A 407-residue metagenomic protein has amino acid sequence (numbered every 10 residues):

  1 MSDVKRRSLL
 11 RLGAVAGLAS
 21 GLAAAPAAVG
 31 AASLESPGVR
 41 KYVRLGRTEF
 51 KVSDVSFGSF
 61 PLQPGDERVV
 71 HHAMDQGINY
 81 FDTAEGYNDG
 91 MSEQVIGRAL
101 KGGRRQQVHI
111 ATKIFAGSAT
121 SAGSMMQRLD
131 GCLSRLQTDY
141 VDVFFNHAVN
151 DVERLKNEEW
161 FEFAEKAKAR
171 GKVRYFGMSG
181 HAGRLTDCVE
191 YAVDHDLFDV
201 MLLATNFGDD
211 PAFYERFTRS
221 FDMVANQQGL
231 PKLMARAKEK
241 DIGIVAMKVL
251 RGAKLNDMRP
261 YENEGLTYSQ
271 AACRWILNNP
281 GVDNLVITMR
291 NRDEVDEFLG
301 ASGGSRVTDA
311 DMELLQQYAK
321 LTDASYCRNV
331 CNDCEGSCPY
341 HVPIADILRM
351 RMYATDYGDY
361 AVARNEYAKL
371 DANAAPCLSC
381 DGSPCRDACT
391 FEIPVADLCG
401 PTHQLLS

Functional and structural regions predicted by a protein language model:
M1-D3, S8-A31: N-terminal export signals
S2-L10, V330, C334, C380-C385: Twin-arginine (Tat) signal peptide motif
A24-V55: C-terminal segment of N-terminal export signals and the immediately downstream linker at the start of the mature
L45, F57, F81, I96 (+7 more regions): Conserved, mostly hydrophobic/aromatic
S56, Y80-D82, D142-F145, G177 (+2 more regions): Conserved beta-strand positions in the central sheet of alpha/beta enzyme cores
V70, E93-K101, A122-L133, E153-E162 (+1 more regions): Distinct, well-ordered alpha-helical segments
L136-V152: Active-site groove signature of glycoside hydrolases
V149-R349, D356-K369, D387, D397: Beta/alpha (TIM)-barrel catalytic core signal, keyed to glycine-rich beta->alpha loops juxtaposed to Asp/Glu that bind
